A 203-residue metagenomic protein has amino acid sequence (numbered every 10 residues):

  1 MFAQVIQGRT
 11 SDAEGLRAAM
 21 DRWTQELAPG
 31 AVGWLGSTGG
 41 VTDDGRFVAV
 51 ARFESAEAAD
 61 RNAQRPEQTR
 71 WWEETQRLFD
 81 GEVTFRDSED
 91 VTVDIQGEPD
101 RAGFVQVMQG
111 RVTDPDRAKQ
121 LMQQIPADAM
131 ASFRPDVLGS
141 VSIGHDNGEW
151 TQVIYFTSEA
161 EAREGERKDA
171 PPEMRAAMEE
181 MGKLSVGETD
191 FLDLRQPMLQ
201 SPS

Functional and structural regions predicted by a protein language model:
M1-S203: Short S/T/G/P-rich N-terminal loop/turn motif that feeds into the first structured element of a domain
